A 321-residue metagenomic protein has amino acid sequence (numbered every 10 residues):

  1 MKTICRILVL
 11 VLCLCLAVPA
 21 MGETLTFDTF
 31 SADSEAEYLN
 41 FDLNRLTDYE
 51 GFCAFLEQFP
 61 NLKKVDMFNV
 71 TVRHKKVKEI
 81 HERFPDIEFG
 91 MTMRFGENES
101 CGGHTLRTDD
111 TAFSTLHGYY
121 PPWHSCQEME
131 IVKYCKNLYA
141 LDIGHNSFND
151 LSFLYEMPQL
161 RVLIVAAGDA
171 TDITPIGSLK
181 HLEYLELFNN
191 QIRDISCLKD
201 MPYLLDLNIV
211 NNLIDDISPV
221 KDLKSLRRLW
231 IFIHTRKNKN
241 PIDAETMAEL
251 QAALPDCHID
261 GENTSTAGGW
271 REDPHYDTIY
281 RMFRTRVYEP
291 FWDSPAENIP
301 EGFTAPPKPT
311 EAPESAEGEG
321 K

Functional and structural regions predicted by a protein language model:
M1-I7: Positively charged n-region of N-terminal signal peptides that target proteins for export
T3, H181, D200, A252 (+1 more regions): Intrinsic disorder/low-complexity segments enriched in polar/small residues
I7-A17: Bacterial N-terminal signal peptides
L12-C13, P295, F303-K321: Intrinsically disordered, low-complexity repeat and linker tracts
V18-G22: Sec/Tat signal peptide C-region and signal peptidase I cleavage site
E23-E57, N61-K75, E82-N149, Q159-T171 (+7 more regions): Concave beta-strand-loop units of leucine-rich repeat
